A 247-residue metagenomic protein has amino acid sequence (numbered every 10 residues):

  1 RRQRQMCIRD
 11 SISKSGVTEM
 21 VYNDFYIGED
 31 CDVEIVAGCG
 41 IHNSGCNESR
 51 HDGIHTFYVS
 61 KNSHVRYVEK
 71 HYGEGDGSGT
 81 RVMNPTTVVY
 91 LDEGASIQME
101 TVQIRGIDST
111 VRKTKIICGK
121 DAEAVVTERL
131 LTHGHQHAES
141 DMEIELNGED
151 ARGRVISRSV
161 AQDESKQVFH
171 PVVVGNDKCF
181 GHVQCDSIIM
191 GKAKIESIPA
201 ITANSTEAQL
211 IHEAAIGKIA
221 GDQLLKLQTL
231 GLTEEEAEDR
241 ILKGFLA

Functional and structural regions predicted by a protein language model:
R1-L232, L242-A247: Conserved beta-strand/loop scaffold segments within soluble protein domains that form the structured core and edges
